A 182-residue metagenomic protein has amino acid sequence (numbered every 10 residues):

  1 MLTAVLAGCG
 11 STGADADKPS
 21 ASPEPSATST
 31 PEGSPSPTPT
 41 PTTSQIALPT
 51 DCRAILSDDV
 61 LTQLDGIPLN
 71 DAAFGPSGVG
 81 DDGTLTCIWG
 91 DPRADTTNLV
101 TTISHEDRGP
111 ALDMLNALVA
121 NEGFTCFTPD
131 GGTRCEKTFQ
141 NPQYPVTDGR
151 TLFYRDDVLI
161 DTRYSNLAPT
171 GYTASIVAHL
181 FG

Functional and structural regions predicted by a protein language model:
V5, C9-P39: Bacterial lipoprotein signal-peptidase II cleavage site
P25-D59: N-terminal low-complexity, Pro/Thr/Ser-rich intrinsically disordered segments that act as propeptides or flexible
T62-P76, V119-D130: Short secondary-structure junctions
N70-C87, C135-T147: A cross-family detector of function-defining hotspots
T86-D107: A short acidic-to-branched-hydrophobic micro-motif
G109-R150: Short Gly/Thr-rich strand-loop-strand
R134-G182: Extracellularly exposed regions in secreted/surface proteins, prominently low-complexity, repeat-rich
